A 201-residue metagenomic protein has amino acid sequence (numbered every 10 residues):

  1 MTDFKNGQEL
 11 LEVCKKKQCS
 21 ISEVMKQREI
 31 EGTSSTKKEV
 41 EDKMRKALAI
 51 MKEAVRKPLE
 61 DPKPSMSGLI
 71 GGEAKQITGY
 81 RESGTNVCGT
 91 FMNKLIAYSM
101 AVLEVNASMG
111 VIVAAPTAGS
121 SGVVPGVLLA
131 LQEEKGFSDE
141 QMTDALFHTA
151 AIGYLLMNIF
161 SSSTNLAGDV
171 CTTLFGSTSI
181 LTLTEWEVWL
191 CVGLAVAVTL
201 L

Functional and structural regions predicted by a protein language model:
M1-M109, E134: Generic N-terminal targeting/processing segments that precede catalytic cores or assembly contacts
I50, G126-V127, L181: A general alpha-helix detector
G89-N106, E140-F160: Acidic-glycine-rich active-site phosphate/pyrophosphate-binding loop
M109-V127, L166-F175: Conserved phosphate/anionic-ligand binding catalytic regions in large, soluble enzymes, centered on
P125-G136: Alpha-helical support elements that line or immediately flank enzyme active sites and cofactor-binding pockets
M142, C191-A195: Small-residue helix-packing motif on alpha-helices
A150-E185, V192, L200-L201: A structural-propensity feature for long, helix-poor, extended segments
